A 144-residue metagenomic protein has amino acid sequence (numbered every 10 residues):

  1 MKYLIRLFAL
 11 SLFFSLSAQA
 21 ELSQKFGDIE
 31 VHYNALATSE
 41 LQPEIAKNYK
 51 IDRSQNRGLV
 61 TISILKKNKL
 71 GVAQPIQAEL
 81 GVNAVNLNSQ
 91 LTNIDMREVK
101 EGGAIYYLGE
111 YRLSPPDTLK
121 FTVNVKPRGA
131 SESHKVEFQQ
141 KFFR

Functional and structural regions predicted by a protein language model:
R6-S15: Bacterial N-terminal signal peptides
A18-A20: Boundary at the C-terminal end of the N-terminal hydrophobic targeting segment
L22-L59: Beta-strand-rich domain onsets/edges
V60-G103: Mid-chain, structured segments of secreted extracytoplasmic proteins
R97-L119: Short, solvent-exposed, Trp/other aromatic-anchored flexible loops in extracytoplasmic proteins
L119-K126: Short, aromatic- and glycine-rich surface loops/edge beta-strands on solvent-exposed regions
P127-K135: Short acidic/polar inter-strand loop motif in beta-rich domains
Q139-R144: Short beta-strand edge segments in extracellular beta-sheet folds
